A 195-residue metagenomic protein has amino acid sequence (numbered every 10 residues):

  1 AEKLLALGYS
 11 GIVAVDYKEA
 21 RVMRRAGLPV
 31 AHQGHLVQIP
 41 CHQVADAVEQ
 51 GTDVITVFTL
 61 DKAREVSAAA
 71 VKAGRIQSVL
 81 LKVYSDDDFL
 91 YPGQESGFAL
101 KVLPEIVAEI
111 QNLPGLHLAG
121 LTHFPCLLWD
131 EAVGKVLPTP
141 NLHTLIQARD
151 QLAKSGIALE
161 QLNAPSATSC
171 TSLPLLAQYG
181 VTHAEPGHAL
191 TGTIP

Functional and structural regions predicted by a protein language model:
A1-E131: Active-site-proximal beta-alpha core segment in soluble small-molecule metabolic enzymes
S85-P195: Active-site loop/helix belt of alpha/beta enzymes
